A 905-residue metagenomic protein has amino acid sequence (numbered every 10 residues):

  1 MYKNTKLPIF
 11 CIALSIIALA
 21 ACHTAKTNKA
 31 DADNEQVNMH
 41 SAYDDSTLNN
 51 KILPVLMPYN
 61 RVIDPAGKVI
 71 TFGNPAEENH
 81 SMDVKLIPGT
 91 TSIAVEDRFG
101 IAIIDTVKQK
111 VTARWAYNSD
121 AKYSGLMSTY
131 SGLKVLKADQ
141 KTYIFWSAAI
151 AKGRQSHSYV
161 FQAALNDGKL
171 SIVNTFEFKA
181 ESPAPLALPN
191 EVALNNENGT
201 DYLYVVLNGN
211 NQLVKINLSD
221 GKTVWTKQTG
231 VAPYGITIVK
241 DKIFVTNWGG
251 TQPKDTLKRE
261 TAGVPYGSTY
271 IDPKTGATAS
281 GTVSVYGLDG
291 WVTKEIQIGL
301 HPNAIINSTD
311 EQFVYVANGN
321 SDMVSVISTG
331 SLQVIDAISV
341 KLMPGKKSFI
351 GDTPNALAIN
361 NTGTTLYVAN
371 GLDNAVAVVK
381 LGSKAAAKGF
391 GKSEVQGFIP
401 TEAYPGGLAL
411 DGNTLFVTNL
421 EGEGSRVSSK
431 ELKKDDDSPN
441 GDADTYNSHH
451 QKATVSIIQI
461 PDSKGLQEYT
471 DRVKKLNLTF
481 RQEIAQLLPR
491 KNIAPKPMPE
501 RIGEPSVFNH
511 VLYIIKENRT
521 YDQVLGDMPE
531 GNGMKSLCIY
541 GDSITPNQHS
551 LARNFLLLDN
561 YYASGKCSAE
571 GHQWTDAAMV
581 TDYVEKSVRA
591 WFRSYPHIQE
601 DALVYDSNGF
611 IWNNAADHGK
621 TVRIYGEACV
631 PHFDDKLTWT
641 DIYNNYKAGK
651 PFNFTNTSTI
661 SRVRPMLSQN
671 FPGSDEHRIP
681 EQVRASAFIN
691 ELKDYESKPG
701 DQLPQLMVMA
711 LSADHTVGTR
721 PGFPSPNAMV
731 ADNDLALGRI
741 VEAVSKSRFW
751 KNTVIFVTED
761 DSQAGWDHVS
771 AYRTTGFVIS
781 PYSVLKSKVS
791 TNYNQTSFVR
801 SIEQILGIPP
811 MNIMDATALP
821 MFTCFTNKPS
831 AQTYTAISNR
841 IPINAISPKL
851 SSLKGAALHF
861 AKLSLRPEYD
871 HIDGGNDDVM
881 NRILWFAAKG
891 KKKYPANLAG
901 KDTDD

Functional and structural regions predicted by a protein language model:
Y2-F10: Bacterial N-terminal signal peptides that target proteins for export
I9-C11, V205, V316, V368 (+3 more regions): Generic hydrophobic alpha-helical membrane-segment signal
F10-A18: Bacterial N-terminal signal peptides
A18, C22-P495: Predominantly soluble domains enriched in secretory-pathway, periplasmic, or organellar proteins
Q467-D905: N-terminal pro-sequences and low-complexity stem/linker regions of secreted or lumenal proteins
